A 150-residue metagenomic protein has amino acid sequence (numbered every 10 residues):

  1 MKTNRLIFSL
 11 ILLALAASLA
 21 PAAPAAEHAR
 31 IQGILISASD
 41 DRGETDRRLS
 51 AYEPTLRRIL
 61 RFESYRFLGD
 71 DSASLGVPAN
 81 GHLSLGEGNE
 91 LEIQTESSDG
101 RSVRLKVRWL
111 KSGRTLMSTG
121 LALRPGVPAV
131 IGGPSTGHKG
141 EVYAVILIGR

Functional and structural regions predicted by a protein language model:
M1-L10: Bacterial N-terminal signal peptides that target proteins for export
K2, L19-A23: Terminal non-domain segments
S9-S18: Bacterial N-terminal signal peptides
A23-R150: Outer membrane pore-forming secretion/assembly proteins and partners of Gram-negative envelopes
